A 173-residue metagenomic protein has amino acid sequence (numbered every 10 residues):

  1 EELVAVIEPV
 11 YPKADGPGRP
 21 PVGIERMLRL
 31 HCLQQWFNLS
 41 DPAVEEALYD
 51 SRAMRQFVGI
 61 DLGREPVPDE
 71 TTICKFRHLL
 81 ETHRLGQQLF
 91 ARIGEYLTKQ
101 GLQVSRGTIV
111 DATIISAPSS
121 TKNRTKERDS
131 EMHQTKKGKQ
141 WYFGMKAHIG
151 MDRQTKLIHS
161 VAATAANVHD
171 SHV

Functional and structural regions predicted by a protein language model:
E1-C32, W36-F37: Basic, short loop/linker segments at the boundary and entry of helix-turn-helix/winged-helix-like folds
D15, S40, Q56-F57: Short active-site-adjacent helix-start/loop capping segments
E25, P42, E46-Y49, V58 (+2 more regions): Polybasic low-complexity intrinsically disordered regions
L33-W36, D50, M54: Amphipathic alpha-helical interaction surfaces
